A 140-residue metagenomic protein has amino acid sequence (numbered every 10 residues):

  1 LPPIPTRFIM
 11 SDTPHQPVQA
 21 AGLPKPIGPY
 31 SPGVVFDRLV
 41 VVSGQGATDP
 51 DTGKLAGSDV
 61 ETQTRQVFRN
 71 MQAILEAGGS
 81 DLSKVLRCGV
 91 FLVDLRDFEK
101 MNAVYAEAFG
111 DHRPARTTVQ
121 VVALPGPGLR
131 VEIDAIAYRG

Functional and structural regions predicted by a protein language model:
L1-I9: Short, Lys/Arg-enriched N-terminal segments with co-localized hydrophobic residues within the first ~10-30 amino acids
S11-G140: Short, polar/acidic, helix-capping and beta-turn segments at strand->helix junctions that line the mouths
